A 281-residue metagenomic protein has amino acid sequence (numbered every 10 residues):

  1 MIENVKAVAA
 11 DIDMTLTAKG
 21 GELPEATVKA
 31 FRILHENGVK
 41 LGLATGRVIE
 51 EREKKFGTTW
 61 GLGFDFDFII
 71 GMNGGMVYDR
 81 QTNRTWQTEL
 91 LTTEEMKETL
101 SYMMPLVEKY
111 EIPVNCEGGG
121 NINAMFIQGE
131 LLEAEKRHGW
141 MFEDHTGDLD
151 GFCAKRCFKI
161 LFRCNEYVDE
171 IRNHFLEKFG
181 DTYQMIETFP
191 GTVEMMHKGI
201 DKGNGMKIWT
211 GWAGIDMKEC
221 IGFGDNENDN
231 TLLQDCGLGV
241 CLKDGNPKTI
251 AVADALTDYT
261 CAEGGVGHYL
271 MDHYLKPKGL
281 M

Functional and structural regions predicted by a protein language model:
M1-A10, K29-R32, E36, I215: Non-catalytic pre-domain segments flanking phosphatase-related domains
I2-A7, P24, E194-M281: Mg2+-dependent phosphoryl-transfer enzymes with acidic/Ser/Thr/Gly-rich catalytic loops
L23-E130: Active-site phosphate-binding/coordination module
T27, R52-F56, I171, F175 (+3 more regions): Hydrophobic packing residues within well-ordered alpha-helices of enzyme cores
G38-G42, F66-D67, F158-K159, K218-E219 (+1 more regions): Short active-site oxyanion
L62-D65, N73, K178-D181, D235-C236 (+1 more regions): Short, structured coil segments at secondary-structure junctions
Y102-P105, K109-F223, E227-D229, D235: Conserved acidic, metal-coordinating active-site core of Asp-based, Mg2+-dependent phosphoryl-transfer enzymes
